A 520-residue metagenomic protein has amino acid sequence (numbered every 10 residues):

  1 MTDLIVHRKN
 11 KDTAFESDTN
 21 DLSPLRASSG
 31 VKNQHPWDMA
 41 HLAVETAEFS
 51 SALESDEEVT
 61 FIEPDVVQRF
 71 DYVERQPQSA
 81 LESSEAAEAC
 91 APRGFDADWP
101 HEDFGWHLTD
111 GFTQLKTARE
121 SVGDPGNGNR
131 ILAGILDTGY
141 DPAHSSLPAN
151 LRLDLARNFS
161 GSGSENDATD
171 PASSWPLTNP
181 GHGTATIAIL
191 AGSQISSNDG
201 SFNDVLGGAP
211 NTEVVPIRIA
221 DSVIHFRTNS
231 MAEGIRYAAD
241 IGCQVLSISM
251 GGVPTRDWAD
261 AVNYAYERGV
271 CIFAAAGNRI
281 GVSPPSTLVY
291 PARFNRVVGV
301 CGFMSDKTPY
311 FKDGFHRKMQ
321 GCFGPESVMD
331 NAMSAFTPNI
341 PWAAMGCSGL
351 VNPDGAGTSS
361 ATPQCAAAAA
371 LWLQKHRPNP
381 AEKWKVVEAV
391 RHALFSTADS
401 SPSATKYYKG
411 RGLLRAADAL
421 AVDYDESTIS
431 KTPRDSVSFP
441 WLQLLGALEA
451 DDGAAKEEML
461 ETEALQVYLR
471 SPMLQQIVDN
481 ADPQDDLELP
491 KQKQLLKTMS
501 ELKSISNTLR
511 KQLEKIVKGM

Functional and structural regions predicted by a protein language model:
I5, L132-L136, A188, E213-R218 (+4 more regions): Structural recognition of the beta-strand scaffold that forms the well-ordered cores of secreted hydrolase catalytic
T13, T19-G105, E120-S121, P125 (+2 more regions): Autoinhibitory propeptides
E85-E213, S230-G234, D240-I241, V245 (+2 more regions): Active-site core segment of subtilase-fold serine proteases
D137, V289-Q374: Extracellular S/T/G-rich loop segment that most often corresponds to the catalytic His/Ser-adjacent loop
I187-L190, Q194, V215-D221, I241-I248 (+1 more regions): Hydrolase catalytic cores
I235-R256, A275: Short acidic, glycine-rich surface-loop motifs adjacent to enzyme active sites
V245-M250, R256, Q374-M520: C-terminal subdomain of the subtilisin-like protease fold in secreted/lumenal serine endopeptidases
T255-I272, Y290: Catalytic-core regions built around general acid/base machinery
